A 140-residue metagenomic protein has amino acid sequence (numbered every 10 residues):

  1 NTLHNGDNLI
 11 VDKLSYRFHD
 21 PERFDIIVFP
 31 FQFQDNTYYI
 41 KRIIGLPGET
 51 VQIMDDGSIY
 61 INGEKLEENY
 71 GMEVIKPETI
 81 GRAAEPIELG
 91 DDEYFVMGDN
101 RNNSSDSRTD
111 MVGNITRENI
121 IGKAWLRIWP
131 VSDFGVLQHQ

Functional and structural regions predicted by a protein language model:
T2-Q140: Soluble "head" domains of membrane/secretory-pathway proteins
